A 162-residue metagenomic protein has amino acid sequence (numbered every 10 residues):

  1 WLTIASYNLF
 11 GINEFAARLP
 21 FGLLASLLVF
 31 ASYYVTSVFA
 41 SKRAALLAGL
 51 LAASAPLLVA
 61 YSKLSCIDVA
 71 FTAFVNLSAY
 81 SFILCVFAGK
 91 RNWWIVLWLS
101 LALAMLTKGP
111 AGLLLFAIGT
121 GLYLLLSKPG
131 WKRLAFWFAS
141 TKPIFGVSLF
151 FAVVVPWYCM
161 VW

Functional and structural regions predicted by a protein language model:
W1-W162: Membrane-integral, polyisoprenol-dependent glycosyltransferases of the GT-C/oligosaccharyltransferase superfamily
